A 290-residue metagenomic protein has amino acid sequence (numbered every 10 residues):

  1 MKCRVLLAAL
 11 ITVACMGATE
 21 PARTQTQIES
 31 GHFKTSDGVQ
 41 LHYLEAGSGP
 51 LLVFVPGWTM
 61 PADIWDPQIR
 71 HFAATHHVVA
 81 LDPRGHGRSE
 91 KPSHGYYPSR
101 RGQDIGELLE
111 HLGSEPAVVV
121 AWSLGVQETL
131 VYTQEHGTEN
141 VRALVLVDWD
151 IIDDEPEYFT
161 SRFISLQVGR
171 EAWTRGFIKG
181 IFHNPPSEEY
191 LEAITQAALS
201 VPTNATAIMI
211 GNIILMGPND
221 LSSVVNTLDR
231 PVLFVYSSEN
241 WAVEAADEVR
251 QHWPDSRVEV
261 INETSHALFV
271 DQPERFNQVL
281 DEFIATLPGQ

Functional and structural regions predicted by a protein language model:
K2-V53, T75-H76, E115, S200 (+3 more regions): Alpha/beta-hydrolase fold catalytic core
V39-K91: Conserved HGGG/HGGXW glycine-rich cap/lid loop of the alpha/beta-hydrolase fold
A46, E259-T264: Short glycine-rich catalytic loops that host catalytic nucleophiles or stabilize transition states across multiple
R100-A117: Conserved acidic catalytic loop of the alpha/beta-hydrolase fold
E115-D154: Conserved hydrolase catalytic core segment
D154-S161, S165-N226: Conserved alpha/beta-hydrolase catalytic His-Asp/Glu region
I210-H252, R257: Conserved serine/cysteine hydrolase catalytic core
T264-P273, N277: Catalytic histidine-centered segment of alpha/beta-hydrolase-like enzymes
